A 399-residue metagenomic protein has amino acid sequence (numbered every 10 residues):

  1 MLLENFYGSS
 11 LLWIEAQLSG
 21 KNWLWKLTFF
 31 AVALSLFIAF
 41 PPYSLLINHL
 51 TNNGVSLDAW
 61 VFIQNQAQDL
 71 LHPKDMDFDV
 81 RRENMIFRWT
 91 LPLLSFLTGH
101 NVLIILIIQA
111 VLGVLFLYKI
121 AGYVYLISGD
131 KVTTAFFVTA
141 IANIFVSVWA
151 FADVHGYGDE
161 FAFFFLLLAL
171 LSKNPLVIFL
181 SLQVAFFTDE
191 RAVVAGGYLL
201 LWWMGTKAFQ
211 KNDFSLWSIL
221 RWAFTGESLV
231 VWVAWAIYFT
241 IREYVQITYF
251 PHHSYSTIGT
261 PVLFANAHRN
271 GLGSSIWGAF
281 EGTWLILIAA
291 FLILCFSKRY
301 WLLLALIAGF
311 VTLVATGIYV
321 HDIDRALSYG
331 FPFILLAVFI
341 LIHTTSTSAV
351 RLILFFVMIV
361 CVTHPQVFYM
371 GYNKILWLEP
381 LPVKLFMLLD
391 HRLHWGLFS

Functional and structural regions predicted by a protein language model:
A39-P42, W89, G197, G205-S297 (+1 more regions): Membrane-lumen/periplasm interface segments of specific transmembrane helices in polyprenyl phosphate-linked
V55-V80, T90: Extracytosolic helix-loop segments that constitute the early lumenal/periplasmic catalytic or substrate-binding loops
D77-H100: Short hydrophobic/aromatic helix or loop-helix immediately within or flanking a transmembrane segment in polytopic
W89-P92, A135-F164, F187: Aromatic- and kink-enriched transmembrane "portal" helix at the membrane-lumen/periplasm boundary that abuts
I107-G129: Transmembrane-helix motifs of polytopic, lipid-linked glycan transferases
V154, A279-H343: Membrane-water interface signatures at transmembrane helix termini and the short loops that connect adjacent helices
D159-S181, M204, F333-A337: Specific aromatic-rich, kink-prone transmembrane helix
L166-L168, L176-W202, V314: Membrane-interface alpha helices of multi-pass inner-membrane proteins
